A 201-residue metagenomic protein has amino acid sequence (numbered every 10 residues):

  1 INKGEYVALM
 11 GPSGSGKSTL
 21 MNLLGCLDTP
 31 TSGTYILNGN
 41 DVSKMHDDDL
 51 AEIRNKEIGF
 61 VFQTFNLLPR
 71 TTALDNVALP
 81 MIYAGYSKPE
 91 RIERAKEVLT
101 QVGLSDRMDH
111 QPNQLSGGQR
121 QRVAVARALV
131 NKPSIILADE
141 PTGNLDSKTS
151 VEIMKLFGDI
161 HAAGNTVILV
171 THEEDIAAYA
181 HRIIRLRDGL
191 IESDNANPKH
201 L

Functional and structural regions predicted by a protein language model:
I1-L186: ABC family nucleotide-binding domain
R182, L190-L201: Conserved beta-strand-loop-alpha-helix hinge in the C-terminal portion of ABC ATPase nucleotide-binding domains
